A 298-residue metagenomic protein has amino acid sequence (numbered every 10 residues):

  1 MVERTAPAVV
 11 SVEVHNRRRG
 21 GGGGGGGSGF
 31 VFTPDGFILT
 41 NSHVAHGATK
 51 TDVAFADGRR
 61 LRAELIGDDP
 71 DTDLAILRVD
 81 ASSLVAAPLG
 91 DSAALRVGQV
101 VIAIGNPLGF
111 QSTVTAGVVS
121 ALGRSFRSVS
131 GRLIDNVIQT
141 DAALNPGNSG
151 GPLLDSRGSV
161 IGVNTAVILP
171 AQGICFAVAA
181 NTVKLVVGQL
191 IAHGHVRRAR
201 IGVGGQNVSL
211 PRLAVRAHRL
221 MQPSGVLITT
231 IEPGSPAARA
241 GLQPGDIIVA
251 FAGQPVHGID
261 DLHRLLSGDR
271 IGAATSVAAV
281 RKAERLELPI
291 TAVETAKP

Functional and structural regions predicted by a protein language model:
M1-S224, T229-P233, D260-H263, S267 (+2 more regions): Serine-dependent protease modules
I38-L39, A237-I259: Conserved PDZ fold ligand-binding element
T51, T275-V277: Short polybasic amphipathic segments
A279-R281: Residue-level signature of tetratricopeptide-repeat
L288-I290: Edge beta-strands of extracellular beta-sandwich domains
